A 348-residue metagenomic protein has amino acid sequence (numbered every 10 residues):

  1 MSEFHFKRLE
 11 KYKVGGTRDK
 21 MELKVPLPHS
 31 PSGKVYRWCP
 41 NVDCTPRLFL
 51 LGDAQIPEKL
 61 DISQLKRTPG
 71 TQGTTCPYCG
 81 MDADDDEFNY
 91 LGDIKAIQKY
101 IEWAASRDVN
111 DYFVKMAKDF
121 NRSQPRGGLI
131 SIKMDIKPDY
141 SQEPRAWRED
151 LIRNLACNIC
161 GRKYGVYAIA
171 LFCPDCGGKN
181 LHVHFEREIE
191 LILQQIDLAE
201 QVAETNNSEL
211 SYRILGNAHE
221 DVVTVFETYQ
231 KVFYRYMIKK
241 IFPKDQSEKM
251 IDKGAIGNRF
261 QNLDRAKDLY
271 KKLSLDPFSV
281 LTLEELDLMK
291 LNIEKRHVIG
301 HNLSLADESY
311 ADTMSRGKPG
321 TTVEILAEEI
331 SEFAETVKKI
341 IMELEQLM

Functional and structural regions predicted by a protein language model:
M1-A54, G92-D150: A broadly conserved sequence feature marking short terminus-proximal activation segments in nucleic acid-centric
P31-C39, G70-T74, E149-I152, Y167-L171: Flanking scaffold residues of small Cys/His-coordinated metal-binding clusters
P40-L48, G80-A83, G161, G177: Cys/His-coordinated zinc-binding microdomains
R47-A54, A83-L91, G165-F172, V183-R187: Short Cys/His-rich "knuckle" micro-motifs
L65-D82, I169-N180: Cysteine-rich micro-motifs
D135-K137, I238-P319: Flexible secondary-structure boundary motifs
Y140-N217: Charged alpha-helical initiation segments
I293-V298, D312-M348: Amphipathic, Lys/Arg-enriched alpha-helical patches that create a basic surface for binding polyanionic ligands
